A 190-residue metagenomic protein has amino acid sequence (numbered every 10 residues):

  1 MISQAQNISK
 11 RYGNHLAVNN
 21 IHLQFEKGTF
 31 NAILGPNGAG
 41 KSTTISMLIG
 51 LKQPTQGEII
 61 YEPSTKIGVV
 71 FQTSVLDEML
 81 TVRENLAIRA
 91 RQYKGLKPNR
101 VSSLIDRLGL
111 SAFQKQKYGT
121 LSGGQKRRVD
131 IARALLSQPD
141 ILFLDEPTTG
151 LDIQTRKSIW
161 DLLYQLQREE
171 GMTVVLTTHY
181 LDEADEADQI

Functional and structural regions predicted by a protein language model:
I49: Helix-to-loop junction immediately C-terminal to a conserved catalytic motif
A87, P98-F113: Conserved ABC ATPase "signature" region
K117-L121: Conserved ABC ATPase signature
Q138: Conserved catalytic motifs of ABC-family nucleotide-binding domains
L142-D145: Catalytic Walker B motif of ABC-type/P-loop ATPase nucleotide-binding domains
K157-E170: Helical segment within the ABC ATPase nucleotide-binding domain
